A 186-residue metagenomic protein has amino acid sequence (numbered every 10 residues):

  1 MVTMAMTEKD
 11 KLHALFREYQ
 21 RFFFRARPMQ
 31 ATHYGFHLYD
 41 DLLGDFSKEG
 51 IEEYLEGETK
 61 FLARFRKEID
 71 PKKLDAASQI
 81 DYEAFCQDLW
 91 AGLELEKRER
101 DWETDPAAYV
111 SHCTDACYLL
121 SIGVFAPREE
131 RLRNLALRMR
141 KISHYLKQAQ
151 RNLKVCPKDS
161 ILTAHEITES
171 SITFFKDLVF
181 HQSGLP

Functional and structural regions predicted by a protein language model:
M1-P186: N-terminal maturation segment of proteins
